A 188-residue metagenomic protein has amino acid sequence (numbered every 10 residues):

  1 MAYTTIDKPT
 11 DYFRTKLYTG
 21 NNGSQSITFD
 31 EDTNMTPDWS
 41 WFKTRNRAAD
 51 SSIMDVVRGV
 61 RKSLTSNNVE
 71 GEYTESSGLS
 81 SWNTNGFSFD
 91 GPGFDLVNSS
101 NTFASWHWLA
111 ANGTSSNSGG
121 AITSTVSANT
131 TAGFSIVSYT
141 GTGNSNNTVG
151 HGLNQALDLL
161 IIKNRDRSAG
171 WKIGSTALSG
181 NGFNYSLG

Functional and structural regions predicted by a protein language model:
M1-G188: Surface-exposed molecular-recognition determinants
